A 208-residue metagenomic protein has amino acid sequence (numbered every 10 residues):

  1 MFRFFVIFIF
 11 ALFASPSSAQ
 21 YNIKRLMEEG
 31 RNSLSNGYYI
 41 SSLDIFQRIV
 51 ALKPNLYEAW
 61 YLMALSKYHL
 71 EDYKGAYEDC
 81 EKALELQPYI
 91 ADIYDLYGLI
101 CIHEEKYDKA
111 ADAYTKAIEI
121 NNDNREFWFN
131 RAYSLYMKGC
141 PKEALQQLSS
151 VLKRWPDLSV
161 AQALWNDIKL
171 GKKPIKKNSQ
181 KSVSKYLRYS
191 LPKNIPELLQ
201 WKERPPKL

Functional and structural regions predicted by a protein language model:
F4-F13: Sec-dependent N-terminal signal peptides
Y21-L52, L65, H69: Alpha-helical segment of the N-proximal tetratricopeptide repeat
N22-K24, Y57-E58, A91-D92, R125-E126 (+1 more regions): Helix-start (N-cap) detector for alpha-helical repeat units in TPR-like alpha-solenoids, especially tetratricopeptide
M27, L34, Y61, Y68 (+3 more regions): Position-specific recognition of the canonical hydrophobic site in helix A of tetratricopeptide repeat
S35-I45, H69-K82, H103-K116, K138-S150 (+1 more regions): Structural signature of tandem alpha-helical TPR/SEL1-like repeats, specifically the intra-repeat loop/turn
L145, S150-L208: Terminal, low-structured helical/coil segments at or just beyond the last alpha-helical repeat
